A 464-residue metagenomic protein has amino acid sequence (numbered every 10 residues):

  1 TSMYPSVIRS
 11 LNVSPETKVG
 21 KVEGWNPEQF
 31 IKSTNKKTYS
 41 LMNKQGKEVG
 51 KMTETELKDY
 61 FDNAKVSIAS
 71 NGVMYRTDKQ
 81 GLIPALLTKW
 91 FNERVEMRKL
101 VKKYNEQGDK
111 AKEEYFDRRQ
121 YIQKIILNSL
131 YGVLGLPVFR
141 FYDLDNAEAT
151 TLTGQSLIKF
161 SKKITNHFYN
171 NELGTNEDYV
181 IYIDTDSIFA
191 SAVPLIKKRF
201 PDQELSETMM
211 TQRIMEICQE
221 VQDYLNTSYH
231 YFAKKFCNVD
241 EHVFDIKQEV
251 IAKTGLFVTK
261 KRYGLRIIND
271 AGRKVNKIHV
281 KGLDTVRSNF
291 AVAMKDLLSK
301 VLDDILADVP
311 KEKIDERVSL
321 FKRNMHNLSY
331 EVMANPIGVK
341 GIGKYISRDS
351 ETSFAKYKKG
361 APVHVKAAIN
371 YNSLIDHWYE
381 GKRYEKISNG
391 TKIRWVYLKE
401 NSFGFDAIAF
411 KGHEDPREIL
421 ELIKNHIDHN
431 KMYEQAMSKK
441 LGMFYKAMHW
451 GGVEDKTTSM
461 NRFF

Functional and structural regions predicted by a protein language model:
T1-N71, D78-K79, I83-L86, N105-Y115 (+4 more regions): DNA-dependent DNA polymerase catalytic subunits
L87-Y104, Q123: Non-transmembrane amphipathic alpha-helical segments
K99, G132, K163: Residue-level marker of positions within ordered structural domains that often coincide with functionally constrained
I125-V133: Glycine-rich, acidic and aromatic/proline-enriched surface loops and short helix-turn segments that act as binding
G132-Y142, N146, S187, S191: Short His/Asp/Glu-rich catalytic/ion-coordination signatures at enzyme active sites or charged loops
